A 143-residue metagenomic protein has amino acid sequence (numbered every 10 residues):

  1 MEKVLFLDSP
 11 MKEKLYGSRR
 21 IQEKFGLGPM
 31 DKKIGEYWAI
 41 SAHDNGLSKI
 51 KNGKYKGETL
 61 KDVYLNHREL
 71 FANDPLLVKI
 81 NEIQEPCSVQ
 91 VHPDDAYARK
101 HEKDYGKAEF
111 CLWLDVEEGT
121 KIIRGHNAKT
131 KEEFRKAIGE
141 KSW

Functional and structural regions predicted by a protein language model:
M1-K129: Transition-metal
T130-W143: Active-site glycine-rich loop that binds ribose-phosphate moieties when present
